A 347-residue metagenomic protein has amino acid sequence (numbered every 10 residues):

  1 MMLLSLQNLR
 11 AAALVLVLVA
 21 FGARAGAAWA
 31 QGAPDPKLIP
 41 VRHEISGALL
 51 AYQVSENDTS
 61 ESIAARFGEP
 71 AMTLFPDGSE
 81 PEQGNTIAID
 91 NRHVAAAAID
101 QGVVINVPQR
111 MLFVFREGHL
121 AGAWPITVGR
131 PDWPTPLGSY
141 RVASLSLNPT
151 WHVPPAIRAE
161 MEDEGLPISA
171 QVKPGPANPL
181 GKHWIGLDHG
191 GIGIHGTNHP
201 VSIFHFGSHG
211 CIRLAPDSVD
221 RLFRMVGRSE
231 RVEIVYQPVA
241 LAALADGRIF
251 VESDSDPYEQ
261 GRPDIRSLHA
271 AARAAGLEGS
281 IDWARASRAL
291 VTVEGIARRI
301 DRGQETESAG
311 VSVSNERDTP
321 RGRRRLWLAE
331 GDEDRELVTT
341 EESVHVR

Functional and structural regions predicted by a protein language model:
M2-A13: Bacterial N-terminal signal peptides that target proteins for export
A12-R24: Bacterial N-terminal signal peptides
A25-G32: Boundary at the C-terminal end of the N-terminal hydrophobic targeting segment
D35-E69: Primarily a LysM-type cell-wall glycan-binding module
K37-A48, A88-V104, V239-D246: Intrinsically disordered, low-complexity Ser/Thr-rich linker and spacer segments in cell-wall-related proteins
S55-Q83, E117-A123: LysM (lysin motif) carbohydrate-binding repeats in extracellular/periplasmic proteins that recognize
N57, E82-D90, S229-V232: Loop/turn positions that initiate beta-strands
A95-S202, R221-R228, E252-V346: Gly/Pro-biased beta-strand-loop elements
